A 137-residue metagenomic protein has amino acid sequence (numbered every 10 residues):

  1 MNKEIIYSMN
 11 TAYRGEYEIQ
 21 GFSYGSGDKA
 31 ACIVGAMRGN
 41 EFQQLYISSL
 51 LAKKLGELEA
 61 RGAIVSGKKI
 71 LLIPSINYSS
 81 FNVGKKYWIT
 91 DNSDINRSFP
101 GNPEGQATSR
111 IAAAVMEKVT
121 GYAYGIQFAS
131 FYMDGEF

Functional and structural regions predicted by a protein language model:
M1-F137: Structured catalytic-domain cores with a bias toward divalent-metal coordination
